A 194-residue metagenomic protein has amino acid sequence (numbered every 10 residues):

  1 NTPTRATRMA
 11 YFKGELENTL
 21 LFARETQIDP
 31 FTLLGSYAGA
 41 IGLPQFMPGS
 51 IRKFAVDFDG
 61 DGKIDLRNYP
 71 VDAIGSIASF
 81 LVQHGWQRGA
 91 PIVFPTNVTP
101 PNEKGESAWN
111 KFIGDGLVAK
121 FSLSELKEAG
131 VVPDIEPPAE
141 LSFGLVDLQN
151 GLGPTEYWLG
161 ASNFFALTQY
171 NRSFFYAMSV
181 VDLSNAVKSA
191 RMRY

Functional and structural regions predicted by a protein language model:
N1-A10, I77, N110-I113, V180: Catalytic and substrate-binding regions of cell-wall glycan-acting enzymes that process beta-1,4-linked
N1-G39, P44-Q45: Phosphate/pyrophosphate-binding betaalpha-module
T19-T26, K53-D57, S79-Q87, L167-Y170 (+1 more regions): Structured segments of extracytoplasmic/periplasmic soluble domains in secreted or envelope-associated proteins
F31, Q87-V93: Acidic/polar loop patches that form or flank catalytic/metal-binding clefts of enzymes that bind anionic ligands
I41-V56, I77: Substrate-binding/active-site groove segments that recognize and process beta-1,4-linked N-acetyl-hexosamine
D57-L66: Acidic, glycine-anchored loop motifs typical of Ca2+
T99-Y194: C-terminal soluble interaction/assembly domains
